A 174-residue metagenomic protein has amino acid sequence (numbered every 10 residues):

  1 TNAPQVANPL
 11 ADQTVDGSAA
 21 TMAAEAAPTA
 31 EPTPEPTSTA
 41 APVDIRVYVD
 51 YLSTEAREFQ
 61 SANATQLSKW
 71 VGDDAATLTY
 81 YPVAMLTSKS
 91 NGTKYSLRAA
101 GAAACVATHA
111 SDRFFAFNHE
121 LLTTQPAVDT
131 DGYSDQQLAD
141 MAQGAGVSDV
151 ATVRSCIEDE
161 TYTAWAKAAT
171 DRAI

Functional and structural regions predicted by a protein language model:
T1-N91, T170: Extracytoplasmic thiol/disulfide redox context detector
L86-I174: Cysteine-centric redox/oxidoreductase cores and disulfide-bonded domains
